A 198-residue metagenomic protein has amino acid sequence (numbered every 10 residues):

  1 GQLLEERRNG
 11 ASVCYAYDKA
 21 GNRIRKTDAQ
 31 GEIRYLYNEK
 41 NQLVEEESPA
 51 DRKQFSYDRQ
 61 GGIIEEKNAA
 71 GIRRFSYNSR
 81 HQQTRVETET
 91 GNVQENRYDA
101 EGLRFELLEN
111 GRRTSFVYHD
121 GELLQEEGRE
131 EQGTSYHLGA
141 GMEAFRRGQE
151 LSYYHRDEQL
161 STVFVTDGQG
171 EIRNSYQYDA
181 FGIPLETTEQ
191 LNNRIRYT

Functional and structural regions predicted by a protein language model:
G1-E5, D58-R97: Surface-exposed extracellular loop regions of Gram-negative outer-membrane beta-barrel proteins
Q2, N22, Q42, G62 (+4 more regions): Conserved Rossmann-like nucleotide-cofactor binding loop
L3-R7, R23-K26, E46, I63-E66 (+6 more regions): Beta-strand-dense domains in secreted/periplasmic systems and polymorphic toxin scaffolds
E5, C14-K19, R25, L36 (+2 more regions): Tandem repeat domain/solenoid detector
N9-A11, A29-G31, P49-D51, A69-G71 (+6 more regions): Short, small/polar residue-rich loop motifs at catalytic or cofactor-binding pockets
Y15, Y35, F55, F75 (+6 more regions): A residue-level detector for well-ordered beta-strand positions
D18, N38, D58, N78 (+6 more regions): Short, acidic, Ser/Thr-enriched surface-loop or helix-capping motifs
R25, I33-E39, V44-E45, G148-T198: A motif-centric feature for acidic-aromatic and gly/ser/thr-rich catalytic loops and repeats
